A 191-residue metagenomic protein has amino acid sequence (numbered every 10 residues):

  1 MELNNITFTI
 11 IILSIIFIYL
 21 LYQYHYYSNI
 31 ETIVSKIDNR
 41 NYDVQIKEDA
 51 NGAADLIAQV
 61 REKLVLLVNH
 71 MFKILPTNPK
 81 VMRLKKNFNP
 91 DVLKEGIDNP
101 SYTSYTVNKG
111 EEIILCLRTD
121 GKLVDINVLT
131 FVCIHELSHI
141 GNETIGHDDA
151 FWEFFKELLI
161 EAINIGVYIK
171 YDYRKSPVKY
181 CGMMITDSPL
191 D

Functional and structural regions predicted by a protein language model:
M1-T130, I140-D191: Active-site-proximal or metal-binding-adjacent scaffold patches in catalytic folds
E136: Walker B catalytic acidic pair
